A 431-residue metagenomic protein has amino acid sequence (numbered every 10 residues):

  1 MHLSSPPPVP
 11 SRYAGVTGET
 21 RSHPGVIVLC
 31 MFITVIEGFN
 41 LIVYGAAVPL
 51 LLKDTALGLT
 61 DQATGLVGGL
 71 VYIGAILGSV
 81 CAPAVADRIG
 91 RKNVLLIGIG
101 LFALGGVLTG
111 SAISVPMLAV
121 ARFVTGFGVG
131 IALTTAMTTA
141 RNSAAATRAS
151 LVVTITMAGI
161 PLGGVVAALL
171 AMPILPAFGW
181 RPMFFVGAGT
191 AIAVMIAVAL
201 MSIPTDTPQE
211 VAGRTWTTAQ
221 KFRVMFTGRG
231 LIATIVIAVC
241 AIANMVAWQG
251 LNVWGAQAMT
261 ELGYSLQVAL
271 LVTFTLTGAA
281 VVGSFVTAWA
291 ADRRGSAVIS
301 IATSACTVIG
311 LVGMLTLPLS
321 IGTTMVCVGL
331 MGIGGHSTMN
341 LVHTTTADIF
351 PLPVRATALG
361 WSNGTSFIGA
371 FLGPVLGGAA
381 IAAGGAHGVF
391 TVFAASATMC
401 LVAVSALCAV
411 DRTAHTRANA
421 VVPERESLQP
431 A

Functional and structural regions predicted by a protein language model:
G45, R229-F285: Extracytoplasmic gate region of multi-pass secondary transporters
G45-L77: Extracellular/periplasmic helix-loop-helix junction of adjacent transmembrane segments in MFS-like secondary
L51-L52, V85-A86, L170-F178, M259-T260 (+2 more regions): Interfacial helix-cap and linker-helix signal at transmembrane-aqueous boundaries of multi-pass secondary transporters
L77-V115: Conserved MFS/SLC helix-loop-helix module at the cytosolic interface between two early adjacent transmembrane helices
S79-G90, G283-G295, I381: Helix-to-loop junctions at the C-terminal end of transmembrane segments in multipass secondary transporters
A121-A158: Cytoplasmic helix-loop-helix junction between adjacent transmembrane helices in 12-TM secondary transporters
A146-A149, I155-L200: Helix-loop-helix hairpin linking two adjacent transmembrane segments in secondary transporters
G189-E210, L401-A409: C-terminal membrane-cytosol helix-exit motif in multi-pass small-molecule transporters
